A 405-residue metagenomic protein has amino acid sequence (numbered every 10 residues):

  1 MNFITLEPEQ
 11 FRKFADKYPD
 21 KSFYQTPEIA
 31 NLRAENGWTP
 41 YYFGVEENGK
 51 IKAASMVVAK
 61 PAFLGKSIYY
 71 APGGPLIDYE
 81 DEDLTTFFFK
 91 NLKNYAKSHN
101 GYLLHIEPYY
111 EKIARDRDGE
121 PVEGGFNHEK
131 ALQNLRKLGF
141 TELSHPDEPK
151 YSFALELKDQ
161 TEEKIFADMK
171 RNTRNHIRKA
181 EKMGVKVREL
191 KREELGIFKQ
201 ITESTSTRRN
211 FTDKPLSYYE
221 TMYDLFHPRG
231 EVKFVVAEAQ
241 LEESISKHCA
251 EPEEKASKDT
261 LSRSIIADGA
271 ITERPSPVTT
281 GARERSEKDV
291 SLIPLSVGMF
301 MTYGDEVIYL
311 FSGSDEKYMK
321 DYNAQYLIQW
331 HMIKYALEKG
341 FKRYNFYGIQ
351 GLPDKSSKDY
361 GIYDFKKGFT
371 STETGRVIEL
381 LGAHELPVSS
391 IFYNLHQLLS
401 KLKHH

Functional and structural regions predicted by a protein language model:
F3-N48, K52-G65, Y110-I113, D118 (+2 more regions): A conserved beta-strand-loop-helix scaffold within acyl/acetyltransferase catalytic domains
Y18, L32, E47, E111 (+4 more regions): Active-site/acyl-donor-binding loops of N-acyltransferases
Y70: Catalytic phosphate/metal-binding cores of nucleic-acid and nucleotide-processing enzymes, i.e., regions that mediate
P75-L138: A gly/proline- and charged-residue-enriched helix-loop-helix capping module
D81-T85, P121, G125, F166 (+4 more regions): Flexible, glycine- and charge-enriched loops at secondary-structure boundaries
F87-K90, N94, E231-H248, E254-G269 (+2 more regions): Aromatic (often tryptophan-rich) hydrophobic motifs at membrane interfaces
S98-H99, M183, K339: Helix C-cap/helix->beta junction micro-motif
Y102-E107, R188-L190, R343-F346: A structural signal for short, well-ordered beta-strand segments and their strand-loop junctions that often border
